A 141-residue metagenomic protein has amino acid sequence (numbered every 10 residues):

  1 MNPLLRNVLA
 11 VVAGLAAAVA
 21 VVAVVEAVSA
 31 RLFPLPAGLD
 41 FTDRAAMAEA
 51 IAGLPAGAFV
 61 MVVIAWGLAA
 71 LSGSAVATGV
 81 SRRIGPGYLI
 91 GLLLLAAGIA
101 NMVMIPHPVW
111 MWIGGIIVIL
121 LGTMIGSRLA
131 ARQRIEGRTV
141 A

Functional and structural regions predicted by a protein language model:
M1-A141: Juxtamembrane/disordered regions of integral membrane proteins
